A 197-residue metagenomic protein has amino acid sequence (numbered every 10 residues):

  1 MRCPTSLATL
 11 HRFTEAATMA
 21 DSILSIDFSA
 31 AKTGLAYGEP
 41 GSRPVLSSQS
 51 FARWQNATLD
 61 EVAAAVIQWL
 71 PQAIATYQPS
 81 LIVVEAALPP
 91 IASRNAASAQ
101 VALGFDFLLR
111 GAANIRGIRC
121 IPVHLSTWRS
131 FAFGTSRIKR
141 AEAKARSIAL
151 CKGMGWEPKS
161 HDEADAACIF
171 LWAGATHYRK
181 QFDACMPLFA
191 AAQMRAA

Functional and structural regions predicted by a protein language model:
R2-A197: Phosphate- and other anionic-substrate recognition elements at nucleic-acid/protein interfaces
